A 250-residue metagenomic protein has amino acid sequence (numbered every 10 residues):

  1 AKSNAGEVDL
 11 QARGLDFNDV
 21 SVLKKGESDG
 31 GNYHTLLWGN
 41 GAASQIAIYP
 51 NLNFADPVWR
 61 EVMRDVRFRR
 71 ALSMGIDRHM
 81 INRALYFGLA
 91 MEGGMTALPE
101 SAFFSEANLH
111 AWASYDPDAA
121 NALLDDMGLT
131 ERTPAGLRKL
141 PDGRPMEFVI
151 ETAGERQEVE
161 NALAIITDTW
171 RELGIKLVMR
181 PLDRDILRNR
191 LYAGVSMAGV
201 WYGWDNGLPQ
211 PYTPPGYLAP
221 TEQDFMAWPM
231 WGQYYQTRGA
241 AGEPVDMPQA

Functional and structural regions predicted by a protein language model:
A1-F87, M91-E92, E100-A250: Extracytoplasmic/periplasmic ligand-capture domains
